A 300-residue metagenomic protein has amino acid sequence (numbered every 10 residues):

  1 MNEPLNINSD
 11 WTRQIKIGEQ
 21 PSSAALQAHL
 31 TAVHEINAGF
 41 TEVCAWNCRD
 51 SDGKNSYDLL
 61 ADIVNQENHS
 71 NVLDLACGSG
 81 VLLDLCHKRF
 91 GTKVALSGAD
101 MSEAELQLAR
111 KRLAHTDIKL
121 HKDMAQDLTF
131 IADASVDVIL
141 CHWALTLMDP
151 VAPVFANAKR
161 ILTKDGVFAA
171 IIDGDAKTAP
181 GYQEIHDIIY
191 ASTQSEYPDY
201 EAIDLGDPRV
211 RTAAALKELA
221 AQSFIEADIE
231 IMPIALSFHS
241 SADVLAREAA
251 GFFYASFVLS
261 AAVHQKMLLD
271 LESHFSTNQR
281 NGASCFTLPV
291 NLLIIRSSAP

Functional and structural regions predicted by a protein language model:
E3-C48, D228-G282: C-terminal helical/coil "lid" or tail adjacent to the Rossmann-like core of SAM-dependent
D50-N68, L85: Conserved alpha-helix/loop element of class I SAM-dependent methyltransferases that forms part of the SAM/SAH-binding
N71-L128: Class I SAM-dependent methyltransferase SAM/SAH-binding core
F130-I139: A short acidic, Gly/Pro-enriched loop at the edge of an enzyme's catalytic core that lines a small-molecule cofactor
V138-V151, G174: A short SAM/SAH-binding and catalytic strip from SAM-dependent methyltransferases
M148-D149, L162-K164: Helix-to-beta-strand junctions that scaffold the AdoMet/dcAdoMet cofactor pocket in Class I SAM-dependent enzymes
K159, V167-F238: Conserved catalytic/acceptor-binding region of the Class I
I225, N291-P300: Core SAM-dependent methyltransferase catalytic element
